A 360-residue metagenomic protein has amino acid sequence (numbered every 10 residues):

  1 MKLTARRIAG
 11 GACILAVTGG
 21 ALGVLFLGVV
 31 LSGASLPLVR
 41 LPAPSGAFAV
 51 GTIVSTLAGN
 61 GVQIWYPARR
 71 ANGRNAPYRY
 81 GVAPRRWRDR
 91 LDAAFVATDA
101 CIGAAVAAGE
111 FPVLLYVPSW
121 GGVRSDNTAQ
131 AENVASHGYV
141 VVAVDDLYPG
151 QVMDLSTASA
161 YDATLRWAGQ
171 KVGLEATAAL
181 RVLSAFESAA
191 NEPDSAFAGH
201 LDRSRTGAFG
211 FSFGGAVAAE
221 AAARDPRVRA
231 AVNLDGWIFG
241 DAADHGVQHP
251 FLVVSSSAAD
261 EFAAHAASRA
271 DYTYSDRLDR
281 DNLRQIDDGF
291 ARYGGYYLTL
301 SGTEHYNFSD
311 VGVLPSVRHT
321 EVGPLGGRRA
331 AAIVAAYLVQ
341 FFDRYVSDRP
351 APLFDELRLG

Functional and structural regions predicted by a protein language model:
K2-L22: N-terminal Sec-pathway targeting helices
V30-L114, G327, L338: Domain-level recognition of soluble alpha/beta enzyme cores, biased toward histidine phosphatases/phosphomutases
A34-R40, L300-G360: Alpha/beta-hydrolase-fold serine-hydrolase catalytic core, especially in secreted/extracellular enzymes
V96-D154, E261-A263: Short substrate-entry loop that stabilizes the transition state in hydrolases
D145-G150, F211, V232-G240, S256-D260: Active-site nucleophile loop of the alpha/beta-hydrolase fold
Y148, D154-R203, E220: Alpha/beta-hydrolase active-site loop
V182-V247: Primarily recognizes the serine-hydrolase "nucleophile elbow" in alpha/beta-hydrolase and SGNH/GDSL folds
H249, S255-R329: Active-site-adjacent alpha-helix of alpha/beta-hydrolase-fold enzymes
